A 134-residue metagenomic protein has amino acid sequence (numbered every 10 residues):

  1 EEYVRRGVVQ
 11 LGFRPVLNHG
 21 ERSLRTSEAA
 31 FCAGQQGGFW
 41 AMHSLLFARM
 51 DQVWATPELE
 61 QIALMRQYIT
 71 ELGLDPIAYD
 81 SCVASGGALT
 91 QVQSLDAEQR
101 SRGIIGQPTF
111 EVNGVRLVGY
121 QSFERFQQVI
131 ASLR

Functional and structural regions predicted by a protein language model:
E1-E2, R66-R134: C-terminal cap of thioredoxin/glutaredoxin-like
E1-T70, A131-R134: Structural alpha/beta surface segment adjacent to cysteine/selenocysteine redox centers across thiol/disulfide enzymes
